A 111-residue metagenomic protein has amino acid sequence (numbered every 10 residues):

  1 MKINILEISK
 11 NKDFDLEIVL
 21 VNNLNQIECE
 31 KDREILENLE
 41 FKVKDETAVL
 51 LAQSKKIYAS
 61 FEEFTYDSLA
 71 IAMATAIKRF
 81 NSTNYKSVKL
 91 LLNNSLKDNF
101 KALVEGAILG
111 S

Functional and structural regions predicted by a protein language model:
M1-S111: Short amphipathic alpha-helical segment within the helicase RecA-like ATPase core that mediates nucleic-acid
